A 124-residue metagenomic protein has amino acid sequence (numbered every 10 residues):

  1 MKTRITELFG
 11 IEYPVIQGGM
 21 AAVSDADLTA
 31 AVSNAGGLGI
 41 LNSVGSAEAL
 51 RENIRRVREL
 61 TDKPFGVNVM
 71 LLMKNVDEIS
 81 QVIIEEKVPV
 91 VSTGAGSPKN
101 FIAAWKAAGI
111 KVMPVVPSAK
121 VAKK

Functional and structural regions predicted by a protein language model:
M1-K124: Active-site entrance/lid segments in N-terminal catalytic domains of soluble metabolic enzymes
